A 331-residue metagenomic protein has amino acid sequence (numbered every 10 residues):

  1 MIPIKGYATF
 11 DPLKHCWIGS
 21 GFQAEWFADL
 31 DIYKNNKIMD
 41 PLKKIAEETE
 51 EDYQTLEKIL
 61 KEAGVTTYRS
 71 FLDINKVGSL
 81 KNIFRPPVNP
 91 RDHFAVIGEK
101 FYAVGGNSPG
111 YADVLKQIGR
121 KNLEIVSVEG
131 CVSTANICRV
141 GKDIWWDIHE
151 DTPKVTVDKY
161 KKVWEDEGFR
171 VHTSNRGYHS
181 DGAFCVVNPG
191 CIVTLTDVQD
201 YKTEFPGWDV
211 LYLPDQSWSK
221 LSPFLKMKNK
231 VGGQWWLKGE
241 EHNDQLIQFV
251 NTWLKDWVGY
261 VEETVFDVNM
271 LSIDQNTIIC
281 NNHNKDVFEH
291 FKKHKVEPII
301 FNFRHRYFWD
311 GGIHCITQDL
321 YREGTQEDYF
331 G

Functional and structural regions predicted by a protein language model:
M1-G331: The feature marks the mature, well-folded catalytic cores of soluble enzymes
